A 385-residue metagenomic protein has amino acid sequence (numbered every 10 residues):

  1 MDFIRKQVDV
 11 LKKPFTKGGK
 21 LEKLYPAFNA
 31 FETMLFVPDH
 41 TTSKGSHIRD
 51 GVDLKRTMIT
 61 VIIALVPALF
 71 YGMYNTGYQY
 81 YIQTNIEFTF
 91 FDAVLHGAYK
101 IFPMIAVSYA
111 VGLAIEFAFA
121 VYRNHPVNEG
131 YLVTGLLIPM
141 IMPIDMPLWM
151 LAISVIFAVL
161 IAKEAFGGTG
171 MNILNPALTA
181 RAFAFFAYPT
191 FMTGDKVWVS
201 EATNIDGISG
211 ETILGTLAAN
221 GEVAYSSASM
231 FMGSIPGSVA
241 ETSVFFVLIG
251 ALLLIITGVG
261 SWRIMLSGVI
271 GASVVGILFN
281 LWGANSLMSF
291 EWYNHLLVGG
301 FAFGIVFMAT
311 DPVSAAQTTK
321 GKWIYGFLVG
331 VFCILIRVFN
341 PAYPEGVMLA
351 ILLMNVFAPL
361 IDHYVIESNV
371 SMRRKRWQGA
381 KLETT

Functional and structural regions predicted by a protein language model:
M1-I105, T384-T385: N-terminal signal-anchor module of multipass membrane proteins
T42-I48, G112-R123, L160-G170, I249-T257 (+1 more regions): C-terminal ends of transmembrane helices
V94-A110, D145-S154, M230-V244, S289-F301: Structural signature of hydrophobic alpha-helical transmembrane segments
V111-E116, Y131-M140, V155-A162, F246-L254 (+3 more regions): Hydrophobic, membrane-inserted alpha-helices
P126-I205: Membrane-interface helix-loop-helix junctions at boundaries between adjacent transmembrane segments
A152, I173-L178, W292-G299, K322 (+1 more regions): Loop-to-transmembrane alpha-helix initiation sites
G170-L248: Long hydrophobic alpha-helical segments that form multi-pass transmembrane helix bundles in integral membrane proteins
M265-I270, V274-T319: A beta-strand-loop signature enriched in Asp, Gly, Thr, and Trp that corresponds to the sialidase/neuraminidase Asp-box
